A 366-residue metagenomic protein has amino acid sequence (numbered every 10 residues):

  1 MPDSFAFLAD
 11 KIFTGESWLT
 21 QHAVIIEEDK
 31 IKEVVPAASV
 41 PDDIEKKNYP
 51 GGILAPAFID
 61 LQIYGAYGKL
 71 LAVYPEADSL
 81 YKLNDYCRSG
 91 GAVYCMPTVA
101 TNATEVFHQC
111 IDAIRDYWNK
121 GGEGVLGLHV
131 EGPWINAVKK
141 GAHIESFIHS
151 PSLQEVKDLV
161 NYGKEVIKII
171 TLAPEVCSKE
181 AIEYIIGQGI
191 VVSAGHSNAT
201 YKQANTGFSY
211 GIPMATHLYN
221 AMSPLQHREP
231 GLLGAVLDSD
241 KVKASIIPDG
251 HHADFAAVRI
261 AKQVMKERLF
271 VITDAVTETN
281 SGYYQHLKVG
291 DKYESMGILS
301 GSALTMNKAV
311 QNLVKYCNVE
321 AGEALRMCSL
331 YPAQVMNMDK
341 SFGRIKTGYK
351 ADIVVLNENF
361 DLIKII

Functional and structural regions predicted by a protein language model:
M1-V40, I365: N-terminal metal-binding scaffold of metallo-dependent hydrolase/deaminase domains
P2-I12, V40-Y81, D85: Replace "His-x-His-based motif
I63-G68, Y81-C110, E123-N136, G163-E175 (+4 more regions): Divalent metal-dependent hydrolysis catalytic cores, especially in the metallo-beta-lactamase
Y64, D85-M96, N136-K164, F208-L218 (+5 more regions): Active-site gating loops and adjacent loop-to-helix segments of metal-dependent hydrolytic enzymes
G65-A77, I144-H149, V191-G195: Active-site mouth loops of central-metabolism enzymes
V130, I185, A215, L313 (+1 more regions): Conserved, mostly hydrophobic/aromatic
K157-T279: Active-site core of metal-dependent hydrolases
A235-A244, K262-Y349, I353-L356: His/Asp/Glu-enriched, well-ordered alpha-helical/loop segment that forms or immediately abuts the divalent-metal
